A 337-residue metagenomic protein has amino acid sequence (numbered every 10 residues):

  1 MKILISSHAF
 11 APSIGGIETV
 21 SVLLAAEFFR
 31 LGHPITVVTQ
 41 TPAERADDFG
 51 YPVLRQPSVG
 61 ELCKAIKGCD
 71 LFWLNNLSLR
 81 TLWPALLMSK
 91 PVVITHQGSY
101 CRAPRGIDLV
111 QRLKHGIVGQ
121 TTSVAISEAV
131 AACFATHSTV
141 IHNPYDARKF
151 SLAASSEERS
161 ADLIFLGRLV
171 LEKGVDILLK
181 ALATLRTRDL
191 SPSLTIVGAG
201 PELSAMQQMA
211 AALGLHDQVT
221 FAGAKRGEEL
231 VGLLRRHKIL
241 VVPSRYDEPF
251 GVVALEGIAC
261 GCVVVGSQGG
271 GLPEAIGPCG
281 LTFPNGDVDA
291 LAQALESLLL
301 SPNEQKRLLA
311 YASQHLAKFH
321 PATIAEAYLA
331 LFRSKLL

Functional and structural regions predicted by a protein language model:
T19, L23, A161, F165-T184 (+4 more regions): A conserved mid-protein helix/loop that constitutes part of the nucleotide-sugar donor-binding site
I66, A224-K225, G232-H237: Short alpha-helical donor nucleotide-sugar binding micro-motif in glycosyltransferases
L74-R80, H96-S99: Short His-centered aromatic/hydrophobic patch
A129, P144: Carbohydrate-associated surface elements
Q207-K225: Nucleotide-activated donor-binding/catalytic signature segment of Leloir-type glycosyltransferases, i.e., the conserved
V263-G266: Short hydrophobic beta-strand element within catalytic cores of glycosyltransferases and related nucleotide-activated
L281-D289, S297-N303: Conserved acidic donor-binding segment of nucleotide-sugar-dependent glycosyltransferases
L300-S334: A charged, aromatic-enriched C-terminal amphipathic alpha-helix characteristic of glycosyltransferases across folds
